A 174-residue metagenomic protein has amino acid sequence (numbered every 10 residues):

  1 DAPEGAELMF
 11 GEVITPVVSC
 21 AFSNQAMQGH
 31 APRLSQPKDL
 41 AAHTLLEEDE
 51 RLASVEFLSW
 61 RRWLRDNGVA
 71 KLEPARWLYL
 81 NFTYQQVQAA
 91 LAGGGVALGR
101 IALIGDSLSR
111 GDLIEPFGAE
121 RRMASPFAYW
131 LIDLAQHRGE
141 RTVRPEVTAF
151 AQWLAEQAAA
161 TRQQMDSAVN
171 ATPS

Functional and structural regions predicted by a protein language model:
D1: Pocket-flanking alpha-helical
E4-E48: Flexible hinge/capping segments at coil-to-helix
G29-A31, V69-A70, E120-S125: Short helix-coil transition/hinge motifs at the ends and kinks of transmembrane helices, capturing the brief
T44-N67: Secondary-structure junction motif
F57-W63, L80, R100, Y129 (+1 more regions): Tryptophan-centric aromatic hotspots in well-structured domains and transmembrane helices
V69-P116, E120: Hydrophobic hinge/microswitch elements
G105-D106, R110, A119-S174: C-terminal effector-binding regulatory domain of bacterial HTH transcription factors
